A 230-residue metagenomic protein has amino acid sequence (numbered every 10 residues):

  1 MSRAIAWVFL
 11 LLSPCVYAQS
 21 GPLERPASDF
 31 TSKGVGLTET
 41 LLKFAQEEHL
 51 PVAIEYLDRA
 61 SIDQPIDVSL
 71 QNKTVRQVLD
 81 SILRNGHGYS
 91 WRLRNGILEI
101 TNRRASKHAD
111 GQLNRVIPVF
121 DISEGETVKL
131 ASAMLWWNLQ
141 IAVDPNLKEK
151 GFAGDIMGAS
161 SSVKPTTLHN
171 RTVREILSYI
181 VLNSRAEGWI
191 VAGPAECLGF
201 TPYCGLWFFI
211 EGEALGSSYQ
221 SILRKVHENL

Functional and structural regions predicted by a protein language model:
M1-L230: N-terminal targeting/assembly segments of extracytoplasmic apparatus and virion spike/baseplate proteins
